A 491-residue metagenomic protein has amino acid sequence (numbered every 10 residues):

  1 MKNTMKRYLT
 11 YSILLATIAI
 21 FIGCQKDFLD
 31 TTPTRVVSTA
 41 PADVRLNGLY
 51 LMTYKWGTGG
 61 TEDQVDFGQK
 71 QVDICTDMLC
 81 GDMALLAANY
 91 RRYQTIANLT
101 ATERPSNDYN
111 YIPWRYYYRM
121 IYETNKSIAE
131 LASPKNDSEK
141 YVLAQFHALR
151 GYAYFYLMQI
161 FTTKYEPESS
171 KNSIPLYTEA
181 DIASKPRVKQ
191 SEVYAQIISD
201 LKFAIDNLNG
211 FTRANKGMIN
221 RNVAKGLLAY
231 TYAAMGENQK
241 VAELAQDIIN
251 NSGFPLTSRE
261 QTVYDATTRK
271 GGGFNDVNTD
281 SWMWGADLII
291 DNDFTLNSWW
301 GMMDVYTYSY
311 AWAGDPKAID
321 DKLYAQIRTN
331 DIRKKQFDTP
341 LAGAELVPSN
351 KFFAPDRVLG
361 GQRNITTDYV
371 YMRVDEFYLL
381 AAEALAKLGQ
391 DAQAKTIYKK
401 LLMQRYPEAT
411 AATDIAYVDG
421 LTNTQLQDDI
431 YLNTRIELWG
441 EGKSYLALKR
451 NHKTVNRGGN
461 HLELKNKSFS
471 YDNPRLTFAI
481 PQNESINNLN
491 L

Functional and structural regions predicted by a protein language model:
M1-P33, L491: Bacterial Sec-dependent N-terminal signal peptides
C24-I74, A245, D304, L323 (+3 more regions): Membrane-proximal, proline-rich intrinsically disordered regions
T31-A40, Q69-D77, K164-S170, G210-S298 (+1 more regions): Short, surface-exposed recognition loops and adjoining beta-strand edges that mediate ligand/DNA contacts, enriched
T53-E62, M235-G236, A242-Q362, T366-R373 (+4 more regions): Extended ligand-binding clefts on enzyme/binding-domain cores
A87-I160, V188, D206-G210, N364-Y369 (+1 more regions): Conserved, well-structured interaction surfaces
